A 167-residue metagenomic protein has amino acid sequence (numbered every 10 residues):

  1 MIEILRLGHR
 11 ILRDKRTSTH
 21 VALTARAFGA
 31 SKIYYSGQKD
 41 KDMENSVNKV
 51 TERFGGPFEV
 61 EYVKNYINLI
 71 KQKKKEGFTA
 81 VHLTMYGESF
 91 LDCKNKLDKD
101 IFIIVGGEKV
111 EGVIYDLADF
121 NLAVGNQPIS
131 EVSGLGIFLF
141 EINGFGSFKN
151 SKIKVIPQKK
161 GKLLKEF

Functional and structural regions predicted by a protein language model:
M1-T84, L135, L139, N143-F148 (+1 more regions): RNA substrate-binding interface of SAM-dependent RNA methyltransferases
H9-I11, E108-E111, N126-I129: Short acidic/polar capping segments at secondary-structure boundaries
M43-E44, I67-I70, S89-L91, E111-G112 (+1 more regions): Short, well-ordered alpha-helical microsegments
G87-V124: Long, charge-patterned amphipathic alpha-helical coiled-coil/hairpin "stalk" segments used as oligomerization
K94, K152, E166: Phosphate-binding and hydrolysis-coupling loops of NTP-dependent motor/remodeling domains
Y115-K162: Structured adenosyl-cofactor binding patch, chiefly the S-adenosyl-L-methionine
